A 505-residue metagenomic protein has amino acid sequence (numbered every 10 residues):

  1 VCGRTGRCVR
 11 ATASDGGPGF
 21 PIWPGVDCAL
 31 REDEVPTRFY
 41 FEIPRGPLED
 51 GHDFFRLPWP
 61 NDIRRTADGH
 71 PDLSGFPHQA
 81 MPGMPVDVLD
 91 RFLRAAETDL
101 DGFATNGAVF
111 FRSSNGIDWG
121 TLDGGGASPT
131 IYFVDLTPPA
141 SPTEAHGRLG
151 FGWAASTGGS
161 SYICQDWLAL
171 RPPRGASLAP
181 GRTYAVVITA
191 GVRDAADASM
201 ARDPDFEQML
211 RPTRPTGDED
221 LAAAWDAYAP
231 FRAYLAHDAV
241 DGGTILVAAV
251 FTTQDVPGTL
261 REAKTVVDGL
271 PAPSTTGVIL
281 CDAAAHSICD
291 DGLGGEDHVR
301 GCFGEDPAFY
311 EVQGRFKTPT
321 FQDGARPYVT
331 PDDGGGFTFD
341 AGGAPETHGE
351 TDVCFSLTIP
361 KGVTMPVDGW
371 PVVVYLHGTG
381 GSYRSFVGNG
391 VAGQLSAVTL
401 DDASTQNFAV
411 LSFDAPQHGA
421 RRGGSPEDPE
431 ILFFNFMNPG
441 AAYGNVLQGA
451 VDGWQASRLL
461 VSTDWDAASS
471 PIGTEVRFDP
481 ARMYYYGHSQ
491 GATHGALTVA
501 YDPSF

Functional and structural regions predicted by a protein language model:
C2-R326: Acidic, low-complexity Ser/Thr/Gly/Pro-rich repeat segments typical of extracellular/periplasmic and surface-exposed
G102-N106, S177, G181, A185 (+4 more regions): Solvent-exposed, acidic/flexible segments
S113, T189, K317, P360 (+3 more regions): Active-site-proximal beta-strand/loop segments in catalytic clefts of secreted hydrolases
I117, A196, D255, H377 (+2 more regions): Sec/Tat-exported extracytoplasmic proteins
V134, S356-T358, Y375-H377, L411-F413 (+2 more regions): Generic beta-strand/beta-sheet core signal
Y162-A195, H348-A392: A conserved hydrophobic secondary-structure block that centers on an alpha-helix together with its immediately flanking
A325-D352, T364-T474: Cap/lid segment of the alpha/beta-hydrolase catalytic domain
D466-F505: Primarily recognizes the serine-hydrolase "nucleophile elbow" in alpha/beta-hydrolase and SGNH/GDSL folds
